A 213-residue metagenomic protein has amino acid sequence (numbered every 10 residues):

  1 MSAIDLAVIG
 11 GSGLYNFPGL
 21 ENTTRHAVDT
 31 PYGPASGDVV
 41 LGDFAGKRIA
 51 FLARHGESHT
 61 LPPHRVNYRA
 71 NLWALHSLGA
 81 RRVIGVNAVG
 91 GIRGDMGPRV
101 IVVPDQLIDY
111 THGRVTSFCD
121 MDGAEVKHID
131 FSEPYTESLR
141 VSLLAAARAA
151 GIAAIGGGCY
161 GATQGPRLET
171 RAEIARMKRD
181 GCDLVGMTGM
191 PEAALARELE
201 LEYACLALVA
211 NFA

Functional and structural regions predicted by a protein language model:
M1-S132: Metabolite-binding pocket within alpha/beta catalytic cores that recognizes anionic/polar moieties
L72, I174, M190-A193: Generic hydrophobic/aromatic pocket-lining and core-packing "Φ" positions
H76-G79, K178, R197: Non-catalytic positions within long, well-ordered alpha-helices that form the structural scaffold/packing of enzyme
R81-R82, D183, E202: Short acidic/polar active-site loop segments enriched in Thr and Asp
A124-Y160: Metal-dependent peptidase/peptidase-like ectodomains
A146-D183: Active-site/ligand-binding-proximal alpha/beta "capping" segment
M187-A213: Zn-dependent metallopeptidase/amidohydrolase metal-coordination segment
